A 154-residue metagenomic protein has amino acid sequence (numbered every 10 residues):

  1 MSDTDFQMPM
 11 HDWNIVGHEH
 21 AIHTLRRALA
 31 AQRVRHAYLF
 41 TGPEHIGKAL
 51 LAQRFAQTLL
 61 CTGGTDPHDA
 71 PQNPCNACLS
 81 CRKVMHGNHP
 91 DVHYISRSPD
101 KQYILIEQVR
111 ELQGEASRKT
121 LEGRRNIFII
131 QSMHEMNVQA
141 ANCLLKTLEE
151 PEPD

Functional and structural regions predicted by a protein language model:
S2-K146: Clamp-loader machinery-focused feature within the broader ASCE/P-loop NTPase space
P151-D154: Sensor-1/coupling segment of RecA-like P-loop NTPase cores
